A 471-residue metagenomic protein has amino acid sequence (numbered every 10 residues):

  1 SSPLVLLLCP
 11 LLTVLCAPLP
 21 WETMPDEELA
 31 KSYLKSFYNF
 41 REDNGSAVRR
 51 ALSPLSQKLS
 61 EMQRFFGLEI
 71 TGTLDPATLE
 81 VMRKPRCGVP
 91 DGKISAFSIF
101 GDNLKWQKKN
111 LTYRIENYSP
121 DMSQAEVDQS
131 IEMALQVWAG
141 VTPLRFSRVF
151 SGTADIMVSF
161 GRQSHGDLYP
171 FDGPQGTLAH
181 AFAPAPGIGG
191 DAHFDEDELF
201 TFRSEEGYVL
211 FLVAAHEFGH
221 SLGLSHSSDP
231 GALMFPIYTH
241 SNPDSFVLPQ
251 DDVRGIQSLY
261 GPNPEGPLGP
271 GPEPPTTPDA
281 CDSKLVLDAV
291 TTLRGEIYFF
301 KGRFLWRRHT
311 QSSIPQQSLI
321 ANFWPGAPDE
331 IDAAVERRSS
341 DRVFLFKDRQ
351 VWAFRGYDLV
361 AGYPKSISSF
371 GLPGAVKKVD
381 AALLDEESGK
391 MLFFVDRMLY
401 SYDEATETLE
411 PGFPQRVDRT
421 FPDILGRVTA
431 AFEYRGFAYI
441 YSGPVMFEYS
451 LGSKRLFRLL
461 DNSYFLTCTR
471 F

Functional and structural regions predicted by a protein language model:
S1-L285: Zinc-dependent metalloendopeptidases
P262-F471: Disulfide-stabilized extracellular ectodomains of secreted/luminal proteins, especially beta-rich
